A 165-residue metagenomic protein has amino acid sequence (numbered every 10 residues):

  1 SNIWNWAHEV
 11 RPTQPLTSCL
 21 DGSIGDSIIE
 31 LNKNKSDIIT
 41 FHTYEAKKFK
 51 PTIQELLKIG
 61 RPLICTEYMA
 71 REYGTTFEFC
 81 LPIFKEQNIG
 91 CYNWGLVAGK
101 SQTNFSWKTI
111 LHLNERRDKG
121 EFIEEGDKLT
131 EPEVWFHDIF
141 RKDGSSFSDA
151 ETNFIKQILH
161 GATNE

Functional and structural regions predicted by a protein language model:
N2-E165: Substrate-binding clefts and catalytic carboxylate motifs of secreted carbohydrate-active enzymes
